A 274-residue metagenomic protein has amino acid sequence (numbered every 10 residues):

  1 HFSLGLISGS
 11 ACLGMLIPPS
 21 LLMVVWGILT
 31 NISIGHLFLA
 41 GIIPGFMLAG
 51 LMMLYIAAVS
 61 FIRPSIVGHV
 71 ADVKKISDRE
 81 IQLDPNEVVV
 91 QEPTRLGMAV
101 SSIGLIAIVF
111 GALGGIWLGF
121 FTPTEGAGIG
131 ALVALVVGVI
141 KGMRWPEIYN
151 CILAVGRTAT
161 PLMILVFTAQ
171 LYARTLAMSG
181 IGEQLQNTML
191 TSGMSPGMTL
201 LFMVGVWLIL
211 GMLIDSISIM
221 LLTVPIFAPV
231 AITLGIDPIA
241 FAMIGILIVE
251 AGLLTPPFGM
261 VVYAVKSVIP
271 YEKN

Functional and structural regions predicted by a protein language model:
H1-N274: Alpha-helical transmembrane segments of multi-pass membrane transport proteins
